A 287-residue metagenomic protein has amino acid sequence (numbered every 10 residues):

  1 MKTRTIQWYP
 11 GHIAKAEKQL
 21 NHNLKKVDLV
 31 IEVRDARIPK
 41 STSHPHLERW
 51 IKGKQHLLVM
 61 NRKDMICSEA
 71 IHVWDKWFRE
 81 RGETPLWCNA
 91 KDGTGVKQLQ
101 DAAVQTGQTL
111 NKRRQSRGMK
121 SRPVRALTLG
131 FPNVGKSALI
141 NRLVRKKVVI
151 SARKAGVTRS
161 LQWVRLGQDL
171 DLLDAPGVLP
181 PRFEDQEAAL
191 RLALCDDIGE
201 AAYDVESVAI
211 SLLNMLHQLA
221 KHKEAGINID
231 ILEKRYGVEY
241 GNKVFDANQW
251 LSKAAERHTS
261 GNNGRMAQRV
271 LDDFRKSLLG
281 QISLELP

Functional and structural regions predicted by a protein language model:
M1-L29, R37-I38, S43-H46, W50-H56 (+3 more regions): Helix-rich effector regions associated with P-loop NTPase G domains
E32, L58-M60, T128: Structural beta-sheet core signal
P45-E48, H72-D75, Q100-A102, N141-L143 (+1 more regions): Short, glycine/charged-enriched secondary-structure capping and boundary segments
K63-G130, V148: Canonical P-loop GTPase G-domain recognition
Q98, A102, A138, S211 (+1 more regions): Alpha-helical scaffold segments in soluble metabolic enzymes
L110-R114, N141, K147-R153, A220-E224: Short, structured loop/turn "capping" segments at alpha-beta junctions
M119-S121, R142-L143, R165: Solvent-exposed alpha-helices and their adjacent loops that cap or buttress functional pockets in soluble metabolic
R125-R145, V149, A175: Glycine-rich phosphate-binding P-loop
